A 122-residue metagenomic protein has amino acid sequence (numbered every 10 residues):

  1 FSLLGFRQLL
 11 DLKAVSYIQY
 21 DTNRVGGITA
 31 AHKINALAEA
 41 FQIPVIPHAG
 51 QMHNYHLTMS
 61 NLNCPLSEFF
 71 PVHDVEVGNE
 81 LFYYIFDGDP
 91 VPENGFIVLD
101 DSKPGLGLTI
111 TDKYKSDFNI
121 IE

Functional and structural regions predicted by a protein language model:
F1-F96: Shared catalytic-loop signature of beta/alpha-barrel
E80-E122: C-terminal extensions of enzymes
